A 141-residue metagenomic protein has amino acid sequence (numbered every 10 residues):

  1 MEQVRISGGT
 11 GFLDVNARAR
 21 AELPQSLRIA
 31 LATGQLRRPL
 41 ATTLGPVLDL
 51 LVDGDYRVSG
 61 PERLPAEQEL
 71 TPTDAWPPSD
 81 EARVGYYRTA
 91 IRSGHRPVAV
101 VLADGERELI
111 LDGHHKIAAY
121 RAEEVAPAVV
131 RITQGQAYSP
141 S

Functional and structural regions predicted by a protein language model:
M1-V15, A19: Extreme N-terminus nucleophile/cap motif
V4-R5, R38-L40: Short acidic-hydrophobic surface loop/beta-edge motif
L13, L23, L27, T33-G34 (+3 more regions): Short alpha-helix boundary/capping and kink motifs at helix termini
V15-A17, S26, H115: Generic signature of intrinsically disordered, low-complexity, basic-rich segments and short cationic peptides
R107-A122: A sequence-level detector for short glycine-anchored, His/Arg-bearing signature motifs that mark catalytic or binding
A126-T133: Glycine-rich phosphate/pyrophosphate-binding loops and their adjacent beta-strand/loop elements at enzyme active sites
Q134-S141: Amphipathic, charge-rich alpha-helical segments that serve as recognition/docking helices
